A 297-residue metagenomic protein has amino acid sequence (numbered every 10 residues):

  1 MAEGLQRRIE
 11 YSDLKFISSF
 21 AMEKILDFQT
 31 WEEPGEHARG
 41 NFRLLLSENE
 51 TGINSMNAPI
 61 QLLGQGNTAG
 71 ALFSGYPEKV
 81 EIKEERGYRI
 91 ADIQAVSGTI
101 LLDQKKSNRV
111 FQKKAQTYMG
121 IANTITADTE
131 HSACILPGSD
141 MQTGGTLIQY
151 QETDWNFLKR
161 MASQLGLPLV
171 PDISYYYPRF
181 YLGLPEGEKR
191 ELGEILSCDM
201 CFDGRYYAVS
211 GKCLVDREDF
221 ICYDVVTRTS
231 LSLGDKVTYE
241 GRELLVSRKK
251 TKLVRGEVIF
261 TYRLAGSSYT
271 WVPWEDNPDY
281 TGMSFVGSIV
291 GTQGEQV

Functional and structural regions predicted by a protein language model:
M1-V297: Amphipathic alpha-helical and helix-coil boundary elements used as assembly and membrane-proximal scaffolds
